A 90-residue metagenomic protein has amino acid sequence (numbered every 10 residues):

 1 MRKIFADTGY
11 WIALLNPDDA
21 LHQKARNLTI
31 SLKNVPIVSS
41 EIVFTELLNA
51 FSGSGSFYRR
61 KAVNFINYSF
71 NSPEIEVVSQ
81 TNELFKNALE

Functional and structural regions predicted by a protein language model:
M1, L21-Q23, N67-F70, E83: Ribonuclease/tRNase effector modules and their secretory precursors
M1-A20: Metal-dependent nucleic-acid phosphoesterase active-site entry motif
F5-A6, R26-S54, F70-P73, V77-Q80: PIN/NYN-family metal-dependent endoribonuclease catalytic core
P17-A20, N34, F57: Alpha-helical structural elements of signaling/regulatory helical domains
S56-F70: Glycine/small-residue-rich phosphate/adenosyl-binding loop
E76-E90: Active-site neighborhoods of divalent-metal-dependent phosphate/nucleic-acid chemistry enzymes
